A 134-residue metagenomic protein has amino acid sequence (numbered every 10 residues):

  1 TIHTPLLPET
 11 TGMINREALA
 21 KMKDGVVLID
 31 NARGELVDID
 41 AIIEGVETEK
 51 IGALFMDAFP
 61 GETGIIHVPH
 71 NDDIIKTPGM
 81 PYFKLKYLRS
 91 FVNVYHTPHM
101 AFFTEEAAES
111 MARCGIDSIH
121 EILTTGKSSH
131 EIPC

Functional and structural regions predicted by a protein language model:
T1: N-terminal Rossmann-like NAD(P) cofactor-binding module of classical short-chain dehydrogenase/reductase
P8-L28, I39-D40: Rossmann-fold NAD(P) dinucleotide-binding segment
G25, R33-C134: Rossmann-like dinucleotide-binding domain for NAD(H)/NADP(H)
